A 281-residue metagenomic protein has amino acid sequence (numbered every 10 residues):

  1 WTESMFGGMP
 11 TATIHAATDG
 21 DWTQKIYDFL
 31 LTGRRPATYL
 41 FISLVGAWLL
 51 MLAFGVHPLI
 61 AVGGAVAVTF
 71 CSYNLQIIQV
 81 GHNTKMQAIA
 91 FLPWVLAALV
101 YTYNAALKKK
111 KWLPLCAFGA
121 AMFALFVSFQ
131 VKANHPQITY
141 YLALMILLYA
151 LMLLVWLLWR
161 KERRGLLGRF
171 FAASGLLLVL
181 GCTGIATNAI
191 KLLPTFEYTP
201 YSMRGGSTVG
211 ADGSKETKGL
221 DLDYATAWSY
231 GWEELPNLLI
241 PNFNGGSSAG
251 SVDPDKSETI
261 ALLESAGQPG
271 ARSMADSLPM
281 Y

Functional and structural regions predicted by a protein language model:
W1-T11, I190-Y281: Periplasmic/ER-lumenal interhelical loops and adjacent helix-loop junctions in multi-pass membrane proteins
E3-V45, I78-Q87: Loop-to-helix entry region of an early transmembrane alpha helix in multi-pass inner-membrane enzymes
T13, K25, T38, L142 (+1 more regions): Generic amphipathic alpha-helical segments used as scaffolds and interaction surfaces in large, multi-domain proteins
T13-W22, V66-Y73, C116-A124, W159 (+1 more regions): Active-site-adjacent bridging/hinge elements
F29, E162, G168-G181: Start-transfer (signal-anchor) and selected internal transmembrane alpha helices of multi-pass inner/ER membrane
T38-F54, P58-L157, A173-T195: Membrane-embedded helix bundles of polyisoprenyl
A97, W159-E162, G213-K215: Juxtamembrane/interface motifs at transmembrane-helix termini
K109, E162-R163: A short, flexible low-complexity segment enriched in Lys/Arg and Gly/Pro that occurs in N-terminal basic tails
